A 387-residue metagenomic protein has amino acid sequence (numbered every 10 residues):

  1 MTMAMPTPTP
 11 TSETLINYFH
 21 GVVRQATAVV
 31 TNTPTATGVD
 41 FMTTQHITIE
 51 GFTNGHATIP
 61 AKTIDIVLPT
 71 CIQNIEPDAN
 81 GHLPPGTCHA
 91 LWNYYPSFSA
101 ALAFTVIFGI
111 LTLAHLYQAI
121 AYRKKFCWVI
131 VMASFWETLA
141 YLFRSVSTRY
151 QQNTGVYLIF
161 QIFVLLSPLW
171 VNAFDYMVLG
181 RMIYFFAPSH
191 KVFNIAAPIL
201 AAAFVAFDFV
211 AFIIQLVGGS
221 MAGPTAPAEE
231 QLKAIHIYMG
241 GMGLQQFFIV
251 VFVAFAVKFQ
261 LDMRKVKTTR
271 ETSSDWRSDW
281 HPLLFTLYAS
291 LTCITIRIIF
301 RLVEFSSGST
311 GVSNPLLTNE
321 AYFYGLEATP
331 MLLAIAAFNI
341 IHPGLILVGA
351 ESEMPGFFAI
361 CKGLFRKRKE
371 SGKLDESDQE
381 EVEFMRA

Functional and structural regions predicted by a protein language model:
M1-L83, L261-W280, I340-A387: Intrinsically disordered, low-complexity terminal tails of fungal membrane proteins
T7-T9, L15-Y18, V23, V30-N172 (+3 more regions): Membrane-proximal first intracellular loop
A57, Q73, F163, V192-F193 (+6 more regions): Hydrophobic N-terminal alpha-helices or hydrophobic patches in metabolic proteins across all domains of life
A90, G223-L232, S309-T310: Membrane-interface helix termini and inter-helical loops of multi-pass transporters
N93-F104, I120-F126, H236-G241, P282 (+4 more regions): Hydrophobic alpha-helical transmembrane segments of multi-pass integral membrane proteins
G109-Y117, L165-F193, A203, F209-G223 (+3 more regions): Cytoplasm-facing ends of alpha-helical transmembrane segments in multi-pass membrane proteins
Q118-F126, Q151-T154, M182-A197, A256-L283 (+2 more regions): Juxtamembrane membrane-water interface segments of multi-pass membrane proteins, especially cytoplasmic-side
Y157-L169, Q215, L232-I249, S278-P343 (+1 more regions): Extracellular loop 3-seventh transmembrane helix
